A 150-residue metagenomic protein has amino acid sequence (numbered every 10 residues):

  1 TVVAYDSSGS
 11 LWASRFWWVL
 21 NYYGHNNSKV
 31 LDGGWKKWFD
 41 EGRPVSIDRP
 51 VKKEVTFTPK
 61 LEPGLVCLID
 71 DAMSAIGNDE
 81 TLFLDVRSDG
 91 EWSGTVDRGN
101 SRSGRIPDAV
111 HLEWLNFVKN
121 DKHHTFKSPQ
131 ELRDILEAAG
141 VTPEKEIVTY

Functional and structural regions predicted by a protein language model:
T1, S74-E144: Positively charged, proline/Ser/Thr-rich regional signature most characteristic of the Rhodanese/CDC25-like
T1-A75, T95-V96, A138-K145, Y150: Thiolate-centered catalytic microenvironments shared by cysteine-dependent enzyme domains
